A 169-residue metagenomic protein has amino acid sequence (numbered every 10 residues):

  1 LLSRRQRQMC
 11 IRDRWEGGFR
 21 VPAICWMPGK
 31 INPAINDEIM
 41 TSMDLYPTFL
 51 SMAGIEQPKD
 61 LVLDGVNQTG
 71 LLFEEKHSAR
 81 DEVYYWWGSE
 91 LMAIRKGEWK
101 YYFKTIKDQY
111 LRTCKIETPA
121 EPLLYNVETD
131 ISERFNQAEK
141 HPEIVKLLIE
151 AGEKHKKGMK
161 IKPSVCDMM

Functional and structural regions predicted by a protein language model:
L1-I11: Single conserved hydrophobic/aromatic residue that forms the stacking wall/gate of nucleotide- or nucleobase-binding
Q8, G29, K107-D108: Conserved active-site neighborhood of enzyme catalytic/cofactor-binding cores
W15, M27: Conserved hydrophobic/amphipathic secondary-structure segments that form or flank ligand- or partner-binding grooves
A23-C25: Short glycine- and hydrophobic/aromatic-rich loop-to-beta-strand nucleating segment in the catalytic cores
G29-K96: Polar, surface-exposed loop/tail segments that function as active-site lids or cofactor/substrate-recognition elements
L45, Y85, K96-G97, Y101 (+3 more regions): Long, internal low-complexity/basic segments
P58-K59, R112-I116: Short consensus segments that form the blades of beta-propeller domains, in both extracellular/periplasmic
